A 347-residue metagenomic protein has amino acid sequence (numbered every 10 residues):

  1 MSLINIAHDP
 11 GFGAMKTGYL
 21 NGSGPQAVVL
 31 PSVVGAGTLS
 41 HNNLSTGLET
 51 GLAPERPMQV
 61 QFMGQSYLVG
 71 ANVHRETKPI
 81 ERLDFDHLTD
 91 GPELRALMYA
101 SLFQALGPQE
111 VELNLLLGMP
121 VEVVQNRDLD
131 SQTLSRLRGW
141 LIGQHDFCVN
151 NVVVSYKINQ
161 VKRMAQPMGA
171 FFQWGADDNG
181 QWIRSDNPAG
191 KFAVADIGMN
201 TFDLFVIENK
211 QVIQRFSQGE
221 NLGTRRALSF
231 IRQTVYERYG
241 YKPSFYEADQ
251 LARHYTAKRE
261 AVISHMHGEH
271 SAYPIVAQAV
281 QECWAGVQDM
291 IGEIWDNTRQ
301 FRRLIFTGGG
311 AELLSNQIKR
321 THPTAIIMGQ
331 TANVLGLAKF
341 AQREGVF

Functional and structural regions predicted by a protein language model:
M1-F192, Q211-T224, K258-L304, G308-F347: Nucleotide/phosphate-binding catalytic cleft detector across ATP-hydrolyzing and phosphate-transferring enzymes
A189-H254: Aromatic-anchored, glycine/proline-accented short structural segments that stabilize local strand-turns or short
